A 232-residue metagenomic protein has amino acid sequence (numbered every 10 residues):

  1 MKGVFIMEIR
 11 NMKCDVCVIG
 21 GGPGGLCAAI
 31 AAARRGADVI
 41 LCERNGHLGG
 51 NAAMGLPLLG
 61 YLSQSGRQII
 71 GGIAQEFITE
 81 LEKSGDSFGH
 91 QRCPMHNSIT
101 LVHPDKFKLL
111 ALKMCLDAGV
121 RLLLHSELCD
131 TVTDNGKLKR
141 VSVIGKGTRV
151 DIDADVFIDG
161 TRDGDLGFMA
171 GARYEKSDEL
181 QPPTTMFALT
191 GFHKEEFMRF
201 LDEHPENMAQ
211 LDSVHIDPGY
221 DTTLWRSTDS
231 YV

Functional and structural regions predicted by a protein language model:
M1-I6: Short, Lys/Arg-enriched N-terminal segments with co-localized hydrophobic residues within the first ~10-30 amino acids
I9-G22: Beta1/beta-strand and adjacent pyrophosphate-binding region of the FAD-binding site in flavoprotein oxidoreductases
M12-C14, G147-V156: Core beta-strand elements of the Rossmann-like FAD/NAD(P) dinucleotide-binding domain in flavoenzyme oxidoreductases
I19, I152-R162: Short hydrophobic core segments
G25: N-terminal Rossmann-fold NAD(P) dinucleotide-binding loop
A31, A37-D38, E43-D130, D134-K137 (+1 more regions): Conserved N-terminal/central alpha/beta ligand/cofactor-binding core
V132-D151: Conserved beta-strand-loop-beta-strand element in the redox core of flavoprotein oxidoreductases
F168-V232: Rossmann-like dinucleotide-binding core of oxidoreductases
